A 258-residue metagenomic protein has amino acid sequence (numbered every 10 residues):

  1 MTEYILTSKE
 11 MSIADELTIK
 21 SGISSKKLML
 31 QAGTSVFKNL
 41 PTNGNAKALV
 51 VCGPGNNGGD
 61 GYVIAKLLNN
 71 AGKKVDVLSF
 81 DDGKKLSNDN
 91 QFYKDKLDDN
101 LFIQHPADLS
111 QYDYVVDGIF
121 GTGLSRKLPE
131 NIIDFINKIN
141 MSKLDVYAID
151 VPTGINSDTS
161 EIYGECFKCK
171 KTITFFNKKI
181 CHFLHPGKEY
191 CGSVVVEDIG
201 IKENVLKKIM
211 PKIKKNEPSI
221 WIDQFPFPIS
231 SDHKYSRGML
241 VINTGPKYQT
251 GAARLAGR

Functional and structural regions predicted by a protein language model:
M1-D76, H182-R258: Small-residue (G/A/S/T)-rich helix-start motifs and N-terminal tracts that mark the onset
T2-L6, T42-K208: Glycine-rich phosphate/dinucleotide-binding loop and adjoining beta-alpha-beta core of small-molecule
